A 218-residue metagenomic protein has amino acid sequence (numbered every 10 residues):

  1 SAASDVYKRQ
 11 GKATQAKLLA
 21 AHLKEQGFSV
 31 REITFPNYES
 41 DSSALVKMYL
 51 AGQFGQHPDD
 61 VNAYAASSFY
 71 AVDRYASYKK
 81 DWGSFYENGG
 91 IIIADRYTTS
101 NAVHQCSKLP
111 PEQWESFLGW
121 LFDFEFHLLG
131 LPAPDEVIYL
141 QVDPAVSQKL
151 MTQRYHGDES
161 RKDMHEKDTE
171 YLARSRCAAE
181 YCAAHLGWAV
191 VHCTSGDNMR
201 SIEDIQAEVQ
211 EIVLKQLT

Functional and structural regions predicted by a protein language model:
S1-Y7: Short, small-residue-biased leader/transition segments that mark boundaries at the very start of proteins
K12: Conserved lysine of the Walker
Q15: Hydrophobic positions on the alpha1 helix immediately C-terminal to the Walker A/P-loop
A20, A145-T218: NTP-dependent small-molecule kinase module
K24, Y86-E87, A184: Anion (oxyanion) recognition and catalysis
F28-D123, H127-L129: ATP-dependent small-molecule kinase phosphotransfer cores that center on conserved nucleotide phosphate-binding segments
I33, I93, E136-I138, A189-V191: Hydrophobic/aromatic beta-strand patches that form the interior of the parallel beta-sheet core in alpha/beta enzyme
T99-C177: A glycine- and Lys/Arg-enriched "phosphate-lid" helix/loop adjacent to the NTP-binding pocket of small-molecule kinases
